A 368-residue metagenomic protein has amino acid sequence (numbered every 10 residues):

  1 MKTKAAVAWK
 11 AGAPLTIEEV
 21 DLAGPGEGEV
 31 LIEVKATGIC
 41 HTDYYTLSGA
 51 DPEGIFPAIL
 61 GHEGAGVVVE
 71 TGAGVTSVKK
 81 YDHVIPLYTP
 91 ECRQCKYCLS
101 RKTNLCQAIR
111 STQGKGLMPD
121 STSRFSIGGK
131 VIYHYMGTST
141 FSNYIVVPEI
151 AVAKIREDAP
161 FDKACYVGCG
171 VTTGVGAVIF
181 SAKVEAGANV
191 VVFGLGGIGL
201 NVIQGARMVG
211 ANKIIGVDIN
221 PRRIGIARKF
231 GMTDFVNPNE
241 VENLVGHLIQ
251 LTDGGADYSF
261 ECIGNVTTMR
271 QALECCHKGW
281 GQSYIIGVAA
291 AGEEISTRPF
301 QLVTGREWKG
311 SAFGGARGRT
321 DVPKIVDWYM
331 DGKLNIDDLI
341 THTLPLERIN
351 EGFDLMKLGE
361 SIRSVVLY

Functional and structural regions predicted by a protein language model:
M1, G254, R270-E274, R319-Y368: C-terminal hydrophobic helical "lid"/dimerization subdomain of Rossmann-like NAD(P)H-dependent oxidoreductases
L22, Q94-F193, L334: NAD(P)H dinucleotide-binding glycine-rich loop of Rossmann-like/cofactor-binding domains, especially the beta1-alpha1
A23-T37, A50-L99, N104, T112 (+1 more regions): Glycine-rich beta-strand-centered segment in the early N-terminal region that forms part of a ligand/cofactor-binding
V192-L195, R207-Q271: Adenosine-nucleotide cofactor-binding segment
L195-G196, V288: Glycine-rich Rossmann-fold phosphate-binding loop(s) that bind the pyrophosphate of adenine dinucleotide cofactors
G199-L200: N-terminal Rossmann-fold NAD(P) dinucleotide-binding loop
C276-K278: Helix-to-beta-strand junctions that scaffold the AdoMet/dcAdoMet cofactor pocket in Class I SAM-dependent enzymes
Q282-Y284, S296-D338: Rossmann-fold dehydrogenase core element
